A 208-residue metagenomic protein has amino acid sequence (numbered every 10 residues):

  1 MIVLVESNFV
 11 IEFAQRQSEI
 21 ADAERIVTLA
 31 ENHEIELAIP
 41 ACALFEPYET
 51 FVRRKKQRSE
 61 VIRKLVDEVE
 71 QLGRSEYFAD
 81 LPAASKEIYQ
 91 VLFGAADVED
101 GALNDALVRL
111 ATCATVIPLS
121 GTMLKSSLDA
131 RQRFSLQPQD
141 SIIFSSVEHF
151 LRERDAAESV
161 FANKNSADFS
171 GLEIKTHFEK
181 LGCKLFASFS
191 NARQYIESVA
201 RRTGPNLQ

Functional and structural regions predicted by a protein language model:
M1-A43, Y48-R74, L172, F189 (+1 more regions): Short, well-structured N-terminal submotif of metal-dependent ribonuclease cores
M1-I2, L29, A130-Q132, S145-Q208: Acidic, PIN/NYN-like endoribonuclease modules and their adjacent C-terminal/linker elements
F9, A43, M123, I143 (+1 more regions): Alpha-helix capping/helix-boundary segments
H33, T112-A114, L181: A short helix-to-beta-strand connector/capping loop
A38, I117-P118, K184-F186: General small-molecule cofactor/ligand-binding pocket signal
A41, Q139, A162-S166: Short His-Asn-centered micro-motif
E60-D97: Charged, glycine/proline-rich intrinsically disordered loops and linkers
S85-V160: Active-site neighborhoods of divalent-metal-dependent phosphate/nucleic-acid chemistry enzymes
